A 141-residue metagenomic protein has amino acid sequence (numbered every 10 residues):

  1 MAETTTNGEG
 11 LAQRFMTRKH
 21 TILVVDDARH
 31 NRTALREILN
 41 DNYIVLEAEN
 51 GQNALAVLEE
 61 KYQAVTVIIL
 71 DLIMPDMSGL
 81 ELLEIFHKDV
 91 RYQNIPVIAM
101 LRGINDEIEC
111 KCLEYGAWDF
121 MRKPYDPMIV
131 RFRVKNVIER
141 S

Functional and structural regions predicted by a protein language model:
M1-L23, A64, I138-S141: Non-catalytic signal-transmission and effector/linker regions of two-component phosphorelay proteins
F15, H20-T21, A28-E47, K88: Two-component/phosphorelay signaling modules centered on CheY-like receiver
E47-V67: Acidic, metal-coordinating helix/loop segments flanking the phosphotransfer/catalytic sites of two-component signaling
N50-N53, S78-E84, D126: Acidic catalytic/metal-coordinating carboxylates
M74: Receiver (REC) domain active-site loop signature in two-component systems and cognate sites in sensor histidine kinases
E81, G103-D119: Alpha4 helix (beta4-alpha4-beta5 surface) of REC/receiver domains from two-component response regulators
Y125-V134: C-terminal output helix
